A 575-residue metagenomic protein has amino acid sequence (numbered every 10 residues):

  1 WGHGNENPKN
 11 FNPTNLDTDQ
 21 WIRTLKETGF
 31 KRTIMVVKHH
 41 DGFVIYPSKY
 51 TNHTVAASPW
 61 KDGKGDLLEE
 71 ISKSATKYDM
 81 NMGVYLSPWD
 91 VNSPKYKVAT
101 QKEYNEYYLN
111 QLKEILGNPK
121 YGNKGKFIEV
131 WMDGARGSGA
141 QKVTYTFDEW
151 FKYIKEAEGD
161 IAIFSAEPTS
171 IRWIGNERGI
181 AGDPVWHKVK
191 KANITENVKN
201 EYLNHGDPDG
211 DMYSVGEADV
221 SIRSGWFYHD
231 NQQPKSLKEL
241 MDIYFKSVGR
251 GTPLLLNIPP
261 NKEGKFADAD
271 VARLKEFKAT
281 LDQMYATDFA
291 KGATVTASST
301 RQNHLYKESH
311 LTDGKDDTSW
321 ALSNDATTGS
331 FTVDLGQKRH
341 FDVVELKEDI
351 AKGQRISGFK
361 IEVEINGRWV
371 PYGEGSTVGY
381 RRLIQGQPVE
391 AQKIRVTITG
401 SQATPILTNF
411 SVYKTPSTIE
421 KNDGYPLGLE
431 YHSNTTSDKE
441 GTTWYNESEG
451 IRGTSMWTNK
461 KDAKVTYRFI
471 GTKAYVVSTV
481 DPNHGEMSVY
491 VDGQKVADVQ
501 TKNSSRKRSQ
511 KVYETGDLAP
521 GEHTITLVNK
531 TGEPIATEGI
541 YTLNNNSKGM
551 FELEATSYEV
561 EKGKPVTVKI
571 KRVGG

Functional and structural regions predicted by a protein language model:
W1-D325, E345-K347, Q354, G373-S376 (+1 more regions): Mature catalytic domains of secreted/periplasmic carbohydrate-active enzymes
E129, E217, G292-T294, V343 (+5 more regions): Extracellular/lumenal ectodomain signal focusing on beta-strand-rich modules and carbohydrate-recognition contexts
E276, L281-M284, D313-T418, K464-R468 (+2 more regions): Aromatic, loop-rich ligand-recognition surfaces of beta-strand-rich domains
F289, R368-E374, V496, Q510-T515: Local beta-strand/beta-hairpin segments that build beta-sheet-rich folds
T294-Q302, N434-D438, E552-E561: Short, solvent-exposed loop/edge segments of extracellular or virion-exposed proteins
Q337, E390, A519-P520, K562: Surface-exposed loops/turns
T415-N546: Glycan-recognition surfaces in beta-rich domains, encompassing non-catalytic CBMs and lectin-like receptor-binding
N546-G575: Short boundary segments that mark the start of a structured unit
